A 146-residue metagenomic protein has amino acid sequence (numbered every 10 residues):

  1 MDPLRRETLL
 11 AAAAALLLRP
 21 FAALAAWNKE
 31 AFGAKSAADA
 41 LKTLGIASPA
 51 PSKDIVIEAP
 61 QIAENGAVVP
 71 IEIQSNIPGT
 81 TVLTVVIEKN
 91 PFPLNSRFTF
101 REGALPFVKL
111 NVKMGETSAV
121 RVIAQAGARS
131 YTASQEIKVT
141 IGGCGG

Functional and structural regions predicted by a protein language model:
M1-R19: N-terminal secretory signal peptides and thylakoid transit peptides that target proteins across membranes
A26-I62, S96-F98: Transition segment at domain starts
P70-N76: Short edge beta-strand/loop segments characteristic of extracellular beta-sandwich folds
K89-M114: An anionic, turn-rich surface loop/hairpin at beta-sheet edges that serves as a generic interaction/coordination patch
G115-A119: Extracellular Ig-like/FN3 beta-sandwich strand-entry sites
G127-A133: Short acidic/polar inter-strand loop motif in beta-rich domains
E136-G142: Short beta-strand edge segments in extracellular beta-sheet folds
